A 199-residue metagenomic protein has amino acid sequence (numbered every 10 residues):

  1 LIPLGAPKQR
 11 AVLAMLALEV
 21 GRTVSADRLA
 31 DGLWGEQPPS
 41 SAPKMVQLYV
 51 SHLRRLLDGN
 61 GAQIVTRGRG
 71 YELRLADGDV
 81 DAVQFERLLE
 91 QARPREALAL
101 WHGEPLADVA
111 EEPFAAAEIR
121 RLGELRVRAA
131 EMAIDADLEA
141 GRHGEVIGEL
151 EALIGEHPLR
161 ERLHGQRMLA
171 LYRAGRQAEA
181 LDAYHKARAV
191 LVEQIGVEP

Functional and structural regions predicted by a protein language model:
I2-P3, P7-K8, M15-G21, W34-P43 (+2 more regions): Intrinsically disordered, charged and Pro/Gly-enriched terminal/linker segments that flank large helical-solenoid
T23-D31: Short acidic, hydrophobic short linear motifs in intrinsically disordered regions
L29, L53, A97: Residue-level signal for inorganic ion chemistry
H52, L56-G59, K186: Alpha-helical DNA-recognition elements
